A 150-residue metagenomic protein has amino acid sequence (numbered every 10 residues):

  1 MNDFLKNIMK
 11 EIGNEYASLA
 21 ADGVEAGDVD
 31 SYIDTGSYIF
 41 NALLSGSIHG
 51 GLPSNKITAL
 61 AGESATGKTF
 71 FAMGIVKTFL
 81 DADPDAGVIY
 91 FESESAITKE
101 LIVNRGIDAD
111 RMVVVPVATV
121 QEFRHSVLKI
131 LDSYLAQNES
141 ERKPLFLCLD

Functional and structural regions predicted by a protein language model:
N2-R111, F123-D132: The Walker A/P-loop phosphate-binding site
M112-A118: Short acidic-hydrophobic, aromatic-tinged amphipathic segments that line or gate anion-handling sites
A118-D150: Phosphate-binding/switch loop-helix module in NTP-utilizing enzymes
